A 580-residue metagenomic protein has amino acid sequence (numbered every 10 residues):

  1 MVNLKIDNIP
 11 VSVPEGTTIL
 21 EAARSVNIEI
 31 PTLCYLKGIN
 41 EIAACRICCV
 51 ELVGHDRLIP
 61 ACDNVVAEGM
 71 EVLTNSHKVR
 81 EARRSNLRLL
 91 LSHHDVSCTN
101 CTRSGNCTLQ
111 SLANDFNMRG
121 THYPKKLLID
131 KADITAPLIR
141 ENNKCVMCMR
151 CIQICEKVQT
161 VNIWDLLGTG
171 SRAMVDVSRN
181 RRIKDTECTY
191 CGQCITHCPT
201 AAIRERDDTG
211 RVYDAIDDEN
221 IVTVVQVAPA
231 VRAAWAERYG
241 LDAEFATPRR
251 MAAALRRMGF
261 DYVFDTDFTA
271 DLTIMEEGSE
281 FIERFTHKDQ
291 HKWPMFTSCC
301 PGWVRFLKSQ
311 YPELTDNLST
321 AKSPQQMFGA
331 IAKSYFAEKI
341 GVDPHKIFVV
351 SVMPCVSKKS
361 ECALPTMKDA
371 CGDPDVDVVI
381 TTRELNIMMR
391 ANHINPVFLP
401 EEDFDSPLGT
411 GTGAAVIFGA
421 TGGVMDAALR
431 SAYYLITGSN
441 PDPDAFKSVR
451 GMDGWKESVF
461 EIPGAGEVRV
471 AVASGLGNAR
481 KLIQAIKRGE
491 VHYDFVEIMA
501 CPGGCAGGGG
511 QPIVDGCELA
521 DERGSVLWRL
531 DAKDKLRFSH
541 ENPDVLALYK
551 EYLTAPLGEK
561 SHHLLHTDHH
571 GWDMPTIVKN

Functional and structural regions predicted by a protein language model:
M1-L4: Short structural boundary motif marking the start of a folded domain
I6-I9, V53-G54: Short strand-turn-strand beta-turns centered on an Asx-Gly dipeptide
I9-E15: A short N-terminal beta-strand-loop micro-motif at the entrance of redox/enzyme domains
S12, I134, K144, E187 (+2 more regions): Charged, low-complexity surface patches
S12, M147, F296: Conserved SAM-binding loop
E15-G69, N75, V79, E205-N580: Iron-sulfur-associated redox domains of electron-transfer enzymes in respiratory and anaerobic energy metabolism
R46-Y190, T196, I203-D218, V222: Fe-S ferredoxin-like electron-transfer domains and their immediately adjacent linker/connector regions across
Q159, C198, F336-I340: Structural motif corresponding to the C-terminal cap of alpha-helices
